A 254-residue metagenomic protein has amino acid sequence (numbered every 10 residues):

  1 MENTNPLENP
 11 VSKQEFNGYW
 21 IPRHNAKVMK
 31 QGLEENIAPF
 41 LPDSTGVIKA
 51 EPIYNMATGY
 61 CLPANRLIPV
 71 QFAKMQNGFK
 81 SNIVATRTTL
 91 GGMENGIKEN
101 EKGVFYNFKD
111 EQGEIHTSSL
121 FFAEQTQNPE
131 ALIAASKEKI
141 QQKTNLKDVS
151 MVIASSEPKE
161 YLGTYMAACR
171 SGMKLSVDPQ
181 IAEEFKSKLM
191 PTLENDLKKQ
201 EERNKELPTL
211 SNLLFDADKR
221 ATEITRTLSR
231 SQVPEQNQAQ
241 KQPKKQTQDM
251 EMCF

Functional and structural regions predicted by a protein language model:
E2-C253: N-terminal accessory/interface modules of nucleic-acid-binding and processing proteins
